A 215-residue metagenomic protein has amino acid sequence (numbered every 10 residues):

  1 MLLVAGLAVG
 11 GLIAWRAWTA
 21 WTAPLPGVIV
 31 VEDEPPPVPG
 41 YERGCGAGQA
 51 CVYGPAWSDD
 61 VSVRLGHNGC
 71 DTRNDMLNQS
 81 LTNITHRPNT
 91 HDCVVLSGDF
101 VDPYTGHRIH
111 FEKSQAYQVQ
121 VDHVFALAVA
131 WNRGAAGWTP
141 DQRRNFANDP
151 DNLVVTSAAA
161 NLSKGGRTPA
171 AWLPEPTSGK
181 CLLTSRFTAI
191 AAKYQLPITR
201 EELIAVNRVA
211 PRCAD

Functional and structural regions predicted by a protein language model:
L2-C70, R200-E202, A214-D215: N-terminal module-boundary/linker segments of secreted carbohydrate-active enzymes
V9-W15, P35, C51, V94 (+4 more regions): Generic detection of intrinsically disordered/low-complexity segments and helix-coil linkers/edges
P37-Q120, V124-F125: Secreted/periplasmic proteins that engage bacterial cell-wall peptidoglycan
Y104-D215: Domain-level detector of nuclease and nuclease-like folds in predominantly extracellular/periplasmic contexts
